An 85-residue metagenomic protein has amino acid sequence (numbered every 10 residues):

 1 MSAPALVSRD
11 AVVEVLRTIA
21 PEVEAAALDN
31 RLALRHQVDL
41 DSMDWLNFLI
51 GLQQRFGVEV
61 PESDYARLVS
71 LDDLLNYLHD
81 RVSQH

Functional and structural regions predicted by a protein language model:
S2-A26, H79-H85: Thiotemplate assembly-line natural product biosynthesis machinery
S2-L6, D39, Y65: Charge-dense, low-complexity intrinsically disordered segments
A20-D39, R55-D64: Phosphopantetheine carrier-protein modules
S42: Catalytic nucleophile serine of serine hydrolases, specifically the conserved "nucleophile elbow" pentapeptide
S63-D73: AMP-binding/adenylate-forming catalytic domain of the ANL superfamily
